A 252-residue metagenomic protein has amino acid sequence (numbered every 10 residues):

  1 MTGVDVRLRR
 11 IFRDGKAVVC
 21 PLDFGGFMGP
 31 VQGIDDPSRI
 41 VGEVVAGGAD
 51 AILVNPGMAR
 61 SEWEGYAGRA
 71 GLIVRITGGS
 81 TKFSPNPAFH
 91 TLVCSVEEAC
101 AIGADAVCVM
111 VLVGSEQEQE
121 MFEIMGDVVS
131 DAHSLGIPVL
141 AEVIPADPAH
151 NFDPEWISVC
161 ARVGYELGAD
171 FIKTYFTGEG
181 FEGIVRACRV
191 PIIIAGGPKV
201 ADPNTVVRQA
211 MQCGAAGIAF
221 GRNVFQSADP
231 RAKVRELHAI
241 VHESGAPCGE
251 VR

Functional and structural regions predicted by a protein language model:
M1-R13: N-terminal basic/disordered segments at the start of proteins
R13, D229-P230: Short capping/connector residues at structural and topological boundaries
A17-I194, V200-F220, R231-V234, H238-E243: Alpha/beta enzyme core
R222-A228: A short, acidic, flexible beta-alpha connecting loop/helix-capping segment that sits on the rim of active
C248-R252: C-terminal accessory extensions appended to soluble enzyme cores
